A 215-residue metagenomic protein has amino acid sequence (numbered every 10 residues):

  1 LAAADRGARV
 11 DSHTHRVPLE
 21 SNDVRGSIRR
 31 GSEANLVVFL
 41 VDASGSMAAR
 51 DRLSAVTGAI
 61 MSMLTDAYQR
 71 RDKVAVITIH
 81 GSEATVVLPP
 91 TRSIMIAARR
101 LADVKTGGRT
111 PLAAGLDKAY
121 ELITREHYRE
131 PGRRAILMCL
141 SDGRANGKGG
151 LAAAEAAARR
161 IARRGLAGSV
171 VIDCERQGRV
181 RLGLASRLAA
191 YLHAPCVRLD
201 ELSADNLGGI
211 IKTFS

Functional and structural regions predicted by a protein language model:
L1-L40: Negatively charged sequence features
R29-P90, T106, A113-K118, L122 (+1 more regions): Von Willebrand factor
R50, V86-P90, G147-L151, R181-G183 (+1 more regions): Short, well-ordered secondary-structure micro-motifs
T65-Q69, Y128, R160-A167: Arginine/glycine-rich "motif VI" loop of SF2 helicases in the C-terminal RecA-like domain
P89-I94, A185-A189: Short, flexible, mixed-charge acidic loops at enzyme active sites
S93-A135, D173-G183: Von Willebrand factor
G143-Y191, V197: VWA/integrin I-like adhesion module and closely mimicked acidic/polar interface patches used
L188-S215: C-terminal helix of von Willebrand factor
